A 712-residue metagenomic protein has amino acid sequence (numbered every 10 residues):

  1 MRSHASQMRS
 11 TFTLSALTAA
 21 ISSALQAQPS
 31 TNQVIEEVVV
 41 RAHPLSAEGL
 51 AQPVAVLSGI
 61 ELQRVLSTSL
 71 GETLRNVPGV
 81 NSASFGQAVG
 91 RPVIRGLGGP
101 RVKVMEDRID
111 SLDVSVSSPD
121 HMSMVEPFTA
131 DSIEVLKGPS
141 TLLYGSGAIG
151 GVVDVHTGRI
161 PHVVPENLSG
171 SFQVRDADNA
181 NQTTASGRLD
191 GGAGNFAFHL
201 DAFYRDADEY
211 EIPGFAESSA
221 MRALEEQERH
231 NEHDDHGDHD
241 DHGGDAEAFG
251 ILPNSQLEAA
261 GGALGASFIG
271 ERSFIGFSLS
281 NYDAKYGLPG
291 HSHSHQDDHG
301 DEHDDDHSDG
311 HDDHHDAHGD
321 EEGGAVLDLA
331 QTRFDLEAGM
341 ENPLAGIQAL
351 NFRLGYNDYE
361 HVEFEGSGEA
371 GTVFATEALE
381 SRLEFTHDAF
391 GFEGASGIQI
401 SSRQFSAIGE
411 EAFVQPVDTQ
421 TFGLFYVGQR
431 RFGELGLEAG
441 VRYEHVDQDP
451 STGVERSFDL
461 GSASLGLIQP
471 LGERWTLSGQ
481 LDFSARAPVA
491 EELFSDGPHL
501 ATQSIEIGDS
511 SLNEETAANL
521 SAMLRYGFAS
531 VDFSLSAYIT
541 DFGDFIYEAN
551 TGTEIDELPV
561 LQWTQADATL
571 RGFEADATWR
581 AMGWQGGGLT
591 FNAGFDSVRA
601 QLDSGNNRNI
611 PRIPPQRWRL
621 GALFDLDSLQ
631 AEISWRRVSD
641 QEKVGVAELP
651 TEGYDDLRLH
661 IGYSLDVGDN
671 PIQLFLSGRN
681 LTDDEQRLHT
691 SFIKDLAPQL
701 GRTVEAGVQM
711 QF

Functional and structural regions predicted by a protein language model:
A27-Q63, G71, G99: Short, acidic, small-residue-rich periplasmic hinge/interaction motif at the N-terminus of Gram-negative outer-membrane
L70-T73, G90-V93, V102-M105, D120-E126 (+3 more regions): N-terminal periplasmic accessory domains that precede and gate Gram-negative outer-membrane beta-barrel machines
D110-P139: Short acidic/polar hinge/loop motifs at secondary-structure boundaries that mediate gating or recognition
A180-D206, S218-P289, D328-I347, F392 (+2 more regions): Transmembrane beta-barrel wall of Gram-negative outer-membrane proteins
P213, A485, D541-G543, E642 (+1 more regions): C-terminal beta-signal and adjacent terminal beta-strands/loops of Gram-negative outer-membrane beta-barrel proteins
P253-S255, A259, S273-L350, Y356-A378 (+3 more regions): Flexible loop and strand-edge segments within Gram-negative outer membrane beta-barrel domains
T376-F385, G423-F425, L512-N513, N519 (+4 more regions): Outer membrane beta-barrel strand-and-loop segments of large Gram-negative receptors, especially TonB-dependent
F392, F432-E434, S534-F542, P559-E642 (+2 more regions): Gram-negative outer-membrane beta-barrel transporters
